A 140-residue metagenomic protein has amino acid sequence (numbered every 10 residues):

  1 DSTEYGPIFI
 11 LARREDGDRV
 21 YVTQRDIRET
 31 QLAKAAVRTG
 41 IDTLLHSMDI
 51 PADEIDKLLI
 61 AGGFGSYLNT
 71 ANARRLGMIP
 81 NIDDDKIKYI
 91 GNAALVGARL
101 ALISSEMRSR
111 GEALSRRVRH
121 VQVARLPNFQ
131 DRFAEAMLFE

Functional and structural regions predicted by a protein language model:
D1-E140: Helical "lid/coupling" subdomains associated with nucleotide-phosphate turnover
